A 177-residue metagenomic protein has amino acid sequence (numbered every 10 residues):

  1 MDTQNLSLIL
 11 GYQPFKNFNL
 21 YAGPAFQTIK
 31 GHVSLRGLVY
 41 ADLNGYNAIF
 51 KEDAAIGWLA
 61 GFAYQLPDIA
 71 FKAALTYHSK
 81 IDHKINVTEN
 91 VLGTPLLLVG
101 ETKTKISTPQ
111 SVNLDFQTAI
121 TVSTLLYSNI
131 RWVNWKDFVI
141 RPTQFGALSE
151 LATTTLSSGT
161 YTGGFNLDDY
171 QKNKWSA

Functional and structural regions predicted by a protein language model:
M1-A177: Outer-membrane beta-barrel porins/channels
